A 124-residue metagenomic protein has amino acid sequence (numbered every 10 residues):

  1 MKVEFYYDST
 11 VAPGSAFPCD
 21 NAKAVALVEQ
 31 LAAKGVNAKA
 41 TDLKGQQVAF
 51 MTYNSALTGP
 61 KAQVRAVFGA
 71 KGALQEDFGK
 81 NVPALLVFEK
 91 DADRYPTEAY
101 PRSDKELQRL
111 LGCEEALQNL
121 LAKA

Functional and structural regions predicted by a protein language model:
M1-Q46: Local sequence-structure signature of Cys/Sec-based thiol-disulfide redox active-site neighborhoods
V3-Y7, V28-L31, A38, F50 (+4 more regions): Hydrophobic beta-strand residues in large extracellular and virion-surface proteins
S9-C19, A56-P60, D93, K105: Short acidic, S/G/P-rich loop/turn micro-motifs used as interaction or catalytic elements
V25-L27, G69-Q75, D104-L107: Short, low-complexity, polar/charged sequence segments that are solvent-exposed and flexible
A32-V36, G45, G69, G112-C113 (+1 more regions): Short, flexible coil/linker elements and helix-boundary hinge sites characteristic of intrinsically disordered
D42-D93: Thioredoxin-like thiol-disulfide oxidoreductase module
K80-N81, V87-A124: Non-catalytic, surface beta->alpha helical segment in thiol-disulfide oxidoreductase systems
